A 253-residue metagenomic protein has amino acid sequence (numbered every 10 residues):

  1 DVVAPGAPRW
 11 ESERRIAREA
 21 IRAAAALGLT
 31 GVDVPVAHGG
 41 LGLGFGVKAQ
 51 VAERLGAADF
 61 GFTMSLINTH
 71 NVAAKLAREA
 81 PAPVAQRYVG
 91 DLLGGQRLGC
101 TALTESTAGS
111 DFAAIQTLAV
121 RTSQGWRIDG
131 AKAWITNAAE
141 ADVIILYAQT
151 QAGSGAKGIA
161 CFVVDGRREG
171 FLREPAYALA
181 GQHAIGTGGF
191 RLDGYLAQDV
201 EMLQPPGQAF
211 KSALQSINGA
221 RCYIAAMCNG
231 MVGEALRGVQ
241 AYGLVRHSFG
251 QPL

Functional and structural regions predicted by a protein language model:
D1-I67, P83-R87, D91-G94: Amphipathic, small/basic residue-rich leader segments at the start of a protein or domain
G42-V51, D111-I115, R191, L196: Structural signature of FAD isoalloxazine-binding scaffolds in flavoprotein oxidoreductases
A57, A108, A133-A138, G219-Y223: Glycine-rich phosphate/pyrophosphate-binding beta-alpha loops
G95-T104: A short, Trp-centered hydrophobic/proline-enriched beta-strand micro-motif
T107-S110, W134-N137, Q151-G153, L179-G186: Short Gly/Pro-enriched turn/cap motifs at secondary-structure boundaries
T117-V120: A structural signal for short hydrophobic beta-strand segments in well-ordered beta-sheet cores
D129-R173: A short core secondary-structure module
R173-L253: Glycine-rich beta->alpha junctions and the first turn(s) of the following alpha-helix
